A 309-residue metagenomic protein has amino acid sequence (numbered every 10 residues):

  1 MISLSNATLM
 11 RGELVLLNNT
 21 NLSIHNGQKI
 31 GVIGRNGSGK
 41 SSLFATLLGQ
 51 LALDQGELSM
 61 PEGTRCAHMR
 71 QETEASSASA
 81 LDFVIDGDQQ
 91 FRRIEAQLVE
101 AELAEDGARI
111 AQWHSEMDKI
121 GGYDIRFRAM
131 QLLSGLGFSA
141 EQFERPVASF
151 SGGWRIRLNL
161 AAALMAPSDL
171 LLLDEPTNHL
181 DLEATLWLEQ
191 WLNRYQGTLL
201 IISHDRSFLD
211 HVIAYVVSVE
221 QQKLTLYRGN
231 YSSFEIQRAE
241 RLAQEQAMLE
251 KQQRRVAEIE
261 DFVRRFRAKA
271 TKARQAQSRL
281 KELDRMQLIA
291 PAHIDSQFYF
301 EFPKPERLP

Functional and structural regions predicted by a protein language model:
M1-K251, F302-P309: ABC ATP-binding cassette signature C-motif
S115, R264-F266, F298-E301: Short hinge/gating elements
Q237-F262, F266-H293: Intracellular alpha-helical coupling/juxtamembrane segments of multi-pass membrane proteins
Q287-P309: Amphipathic heptad-repeat alpha-helical coiled-coil/stalk segments that mediate oligomerization, filament/stalk
